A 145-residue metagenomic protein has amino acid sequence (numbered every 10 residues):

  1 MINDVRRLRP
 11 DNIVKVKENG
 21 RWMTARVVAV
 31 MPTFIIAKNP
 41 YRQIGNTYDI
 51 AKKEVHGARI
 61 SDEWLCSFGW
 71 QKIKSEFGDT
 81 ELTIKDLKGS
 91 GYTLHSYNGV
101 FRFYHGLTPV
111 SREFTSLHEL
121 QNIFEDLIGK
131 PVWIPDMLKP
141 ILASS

Functional and structural regions predicted by a protein language model:
M1-L8: Mixed-charge, Lys/Arg-rich low-complexity intrinsically disordered regions
L8-R9, K15-V16: Eukaryotic intrinsically disordered, low-complexity regulatory linkers and tails enriched in Ser/Thr/Pro
D11, I60-D86: Amphipathic alpha-helical oligomerization segments
I13, R21-T33: Short beta-strand-centered aromatic/proline hotspots
M31, P40-N46, K74-T115: Acidic, low-complexity, intrinsically disordered interaction modules
Q43-Q71, S111-I128, I134-D136: Intrinsically disordered, low-complexity, charged/polar segments
S145: Long C-terminal interaction/binding lobes of large macromolecular proteins
